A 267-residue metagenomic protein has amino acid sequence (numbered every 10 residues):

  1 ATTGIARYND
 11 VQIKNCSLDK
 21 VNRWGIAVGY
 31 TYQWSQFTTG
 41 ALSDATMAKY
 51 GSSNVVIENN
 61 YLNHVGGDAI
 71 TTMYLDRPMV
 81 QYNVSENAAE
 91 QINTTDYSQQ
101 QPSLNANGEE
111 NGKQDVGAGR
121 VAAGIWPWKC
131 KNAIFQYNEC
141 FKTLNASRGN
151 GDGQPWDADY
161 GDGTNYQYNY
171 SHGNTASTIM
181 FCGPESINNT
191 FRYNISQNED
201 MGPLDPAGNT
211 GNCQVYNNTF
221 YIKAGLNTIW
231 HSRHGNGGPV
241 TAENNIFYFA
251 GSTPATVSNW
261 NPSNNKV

Functional and structural regions predicted by a protein language model:
A1-N9, V28-T31, T72: Extracellular beta-strand-rich solenoid/capping regions of secreted or surface-exposed proteins that bind or remodel
T2-T3, S43-T46, W230: Short, recurring structural edge motifs at helix starts
R7-N22, Q36-D68, D76-D115, V121-A146 (+6 more regions): Right-handed parallel beta-helix
A27-G29, T71-M73, W126, D157-D159 (+3 more regions): A cross-family glycoside hydrolase active-site/sugar-binding cleft signature
Y74, V257-N259: Short, T/G/N/S-enriched strand-turn elements that build extracellular solenoid repeat scaffolds
F181-P184, L204-T210, I229-G237, N259-N261: Short, contiguous acidic/charged loop-to-helix segments that flank catalytic cores in large enzymes
